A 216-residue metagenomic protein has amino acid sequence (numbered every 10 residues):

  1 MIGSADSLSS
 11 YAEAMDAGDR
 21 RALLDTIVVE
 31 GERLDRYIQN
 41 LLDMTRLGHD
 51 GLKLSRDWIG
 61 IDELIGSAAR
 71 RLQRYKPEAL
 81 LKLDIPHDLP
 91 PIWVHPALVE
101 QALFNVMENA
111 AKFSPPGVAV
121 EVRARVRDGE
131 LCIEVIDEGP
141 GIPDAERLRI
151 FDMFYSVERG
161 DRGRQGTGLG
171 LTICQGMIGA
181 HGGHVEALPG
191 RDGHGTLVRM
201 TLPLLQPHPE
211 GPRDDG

Functional and structural regions predicted by a protein language model:
V29-L34: Short alpha-helical segment of the dimerization/phosphotransfer core of two-component systems
S55-A69: A conserved beta-strand-to-alpha-helix junction within the catalytic ATP-binding
S55-I59, L80-P90: Conserved catalytic submotifs in the C-terminal HATPase_c
A110-A111: Short helix-loop "hinge" at the ATP-lid/N-box region of the Bergerat-fold HATPase_c
I142-F154: Short conserved segment of the HATPase_c
G170, C174: Short alpha-helical Gxxx[C/S/T] motif in the catalytic ATP-binding
